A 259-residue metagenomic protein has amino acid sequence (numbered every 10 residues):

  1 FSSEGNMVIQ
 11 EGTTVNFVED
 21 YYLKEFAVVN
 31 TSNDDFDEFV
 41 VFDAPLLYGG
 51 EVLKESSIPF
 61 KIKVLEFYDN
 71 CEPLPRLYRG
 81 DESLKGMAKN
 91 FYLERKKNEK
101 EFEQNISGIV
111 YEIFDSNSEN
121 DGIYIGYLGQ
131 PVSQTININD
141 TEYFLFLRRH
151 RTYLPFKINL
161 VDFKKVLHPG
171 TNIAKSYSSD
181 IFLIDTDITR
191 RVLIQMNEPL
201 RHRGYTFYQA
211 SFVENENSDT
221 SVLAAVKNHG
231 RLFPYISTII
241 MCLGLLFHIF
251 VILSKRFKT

Functional and structural regions predicted by a protein language model:
F1, I236, I240-T259: Juxtamembrane interface at the cytosolic side of transmembrane helices
F1-N228: Soluble non-transmembrane domains of integral membrane proteins
P75, T171-N172, F233-S237, L253-S254: Short conserved micro-motifs at the rims of enzyme active sites and ligand-binding pockets
A224-I240: Juxtamembrane/start-of-transmembrane alpha-helix segments at the extracytoplasmic/lumenal side of membrane anchors
